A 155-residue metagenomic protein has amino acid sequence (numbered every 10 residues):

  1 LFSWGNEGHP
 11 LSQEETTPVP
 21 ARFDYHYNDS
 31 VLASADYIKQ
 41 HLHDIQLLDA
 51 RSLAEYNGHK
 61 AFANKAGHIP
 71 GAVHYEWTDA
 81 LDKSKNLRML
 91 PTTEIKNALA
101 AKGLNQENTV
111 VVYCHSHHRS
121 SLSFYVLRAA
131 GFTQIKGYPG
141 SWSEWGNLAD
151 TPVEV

Functional and structural regions predicted by a protein language model:
L1-Q46, A50-V155: Rhodanese-like catalytic fold shared by cysteine-dependent sulfurtransferases and DSP/PTP-type phosphatases
